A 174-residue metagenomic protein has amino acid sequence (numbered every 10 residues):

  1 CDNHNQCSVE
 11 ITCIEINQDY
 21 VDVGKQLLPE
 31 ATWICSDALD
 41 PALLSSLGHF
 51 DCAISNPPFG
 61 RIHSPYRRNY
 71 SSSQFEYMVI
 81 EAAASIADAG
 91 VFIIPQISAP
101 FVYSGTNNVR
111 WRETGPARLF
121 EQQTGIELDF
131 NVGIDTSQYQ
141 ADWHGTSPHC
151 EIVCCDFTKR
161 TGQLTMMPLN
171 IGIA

Functional and structural regions predicted by a protein language model:
C1-A174: Class I S-adenosyl-L-methionine-dependent methyltransferase catalytic core
